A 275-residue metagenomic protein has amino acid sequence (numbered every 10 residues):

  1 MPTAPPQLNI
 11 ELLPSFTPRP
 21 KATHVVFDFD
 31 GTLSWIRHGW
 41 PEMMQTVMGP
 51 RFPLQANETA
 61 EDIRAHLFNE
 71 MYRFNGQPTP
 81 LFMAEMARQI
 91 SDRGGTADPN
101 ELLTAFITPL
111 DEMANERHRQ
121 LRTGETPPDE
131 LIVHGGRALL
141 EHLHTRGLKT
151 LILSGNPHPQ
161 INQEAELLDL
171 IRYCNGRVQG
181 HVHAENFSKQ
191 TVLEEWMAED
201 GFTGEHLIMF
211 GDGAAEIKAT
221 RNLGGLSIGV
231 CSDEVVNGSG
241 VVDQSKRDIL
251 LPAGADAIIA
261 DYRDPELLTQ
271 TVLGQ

Functional and structural regions predicted by a protein language model:
P2-H66: Active-site neighborhood of HAD-like aspartate-dependent phosphohydrolases
R19, T145-L148, E199-E205, V272: Glycine-rich phosphate-binding loop signature in dinucleotide/nucleotide-binding domains
N69-D129, H134-T145, K149: A metal-dependent, Asp-based hydrolase signature
P127, H134-L151, G155-V182, A198 (+1 more regions): Substrate-recognition/cap helix-loop segment adjacent to the acidic, metal-dependent catalytic center of Asp-based
V178-E185, C231-N237: Short, acidic/turn-prone active-site loops that include or flank metal/cofactor- and phosphate-binding residues
Q179, D256-Y262: Short acidic-hydrophobic, aromatic-tinged amphipathic segments that line or gate anion-handling sites
F187-N222: Conserved Lys-Pro-Asp/Glu-containing loop-to-beta segment of HAD-superfamily phosphomonoesterases, centered on
M209-A257: Acidic, Mg2+-coordinating phosphoryl-transfer loop and its flanking beta/alpha structural elements, shared across
